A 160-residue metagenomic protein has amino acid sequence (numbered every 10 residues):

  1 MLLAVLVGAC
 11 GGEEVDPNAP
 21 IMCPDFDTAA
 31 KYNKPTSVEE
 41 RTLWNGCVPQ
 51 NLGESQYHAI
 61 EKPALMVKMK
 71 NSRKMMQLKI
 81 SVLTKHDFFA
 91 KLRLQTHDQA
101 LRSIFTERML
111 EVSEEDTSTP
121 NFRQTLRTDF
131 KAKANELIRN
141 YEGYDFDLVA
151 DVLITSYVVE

Functional and structural regions predicted by a protein language model:
M1-E160: Flexible, low-complexity charged segments
